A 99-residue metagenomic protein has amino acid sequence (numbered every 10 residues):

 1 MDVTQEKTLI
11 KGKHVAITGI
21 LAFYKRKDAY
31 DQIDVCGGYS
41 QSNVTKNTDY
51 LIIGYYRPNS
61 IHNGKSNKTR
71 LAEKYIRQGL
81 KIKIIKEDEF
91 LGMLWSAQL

Functional and structural regions predicted by a protein language model:
D2-L99: Interaction modules related to DNA damage response and DNA replication/repair
